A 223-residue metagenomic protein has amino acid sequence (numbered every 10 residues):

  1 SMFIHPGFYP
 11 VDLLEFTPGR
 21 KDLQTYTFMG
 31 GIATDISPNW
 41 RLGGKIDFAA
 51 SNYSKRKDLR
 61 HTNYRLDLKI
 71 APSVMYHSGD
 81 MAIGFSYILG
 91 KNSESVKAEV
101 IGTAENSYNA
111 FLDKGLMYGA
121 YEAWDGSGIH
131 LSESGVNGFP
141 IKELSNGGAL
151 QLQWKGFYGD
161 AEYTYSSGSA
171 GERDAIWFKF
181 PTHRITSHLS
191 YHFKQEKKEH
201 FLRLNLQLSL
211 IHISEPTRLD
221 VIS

Functional and structural regions predicted by a protein language model:
S1, G44-A50, F85-K91, G159-Y165 (+2 more regions): Transmembrane beta-barrel strands of outer-membrane/channel proteins
M2-G7, D58-D67, V100-N109, A175-P181 (+1 more regions): Flexible, surface-exposed loop regions and adjacent strand-edge segments of Gram-negative outer-membrane beta-barrel
G19-K21, S51-R65, N137-F139, W177: Outer-membrane beta-barrel proteins
D22-F28, T62-I70, K142-G148, K179-I185 (+1 more regions): Residues that define the transmembrane beta-barrel architecture of outer-membrane proteins
F28-T34, I70-Y76, G148-W154, S187-Q195 (+1 more regions): Residues on the lipid-exposed face of transmembrane beta-strands in outer-membrane beta-barrel proteins
P38-L42, G79-I83, N146, K155-G159 (+1 more regions): Outer-envelope beta-barrel architecture signal
R56-D58, S86, E94-E105, D160 (+2 more regions): Outer-membrane beta-barrel and related beta-rich outer-membrane complex signature in Gram-negative bacteria
I211-I222: Single conserved hydrophobic/aromatic residue that forms the stacking wall/gate of nucleotide- or nucleobase-binding
